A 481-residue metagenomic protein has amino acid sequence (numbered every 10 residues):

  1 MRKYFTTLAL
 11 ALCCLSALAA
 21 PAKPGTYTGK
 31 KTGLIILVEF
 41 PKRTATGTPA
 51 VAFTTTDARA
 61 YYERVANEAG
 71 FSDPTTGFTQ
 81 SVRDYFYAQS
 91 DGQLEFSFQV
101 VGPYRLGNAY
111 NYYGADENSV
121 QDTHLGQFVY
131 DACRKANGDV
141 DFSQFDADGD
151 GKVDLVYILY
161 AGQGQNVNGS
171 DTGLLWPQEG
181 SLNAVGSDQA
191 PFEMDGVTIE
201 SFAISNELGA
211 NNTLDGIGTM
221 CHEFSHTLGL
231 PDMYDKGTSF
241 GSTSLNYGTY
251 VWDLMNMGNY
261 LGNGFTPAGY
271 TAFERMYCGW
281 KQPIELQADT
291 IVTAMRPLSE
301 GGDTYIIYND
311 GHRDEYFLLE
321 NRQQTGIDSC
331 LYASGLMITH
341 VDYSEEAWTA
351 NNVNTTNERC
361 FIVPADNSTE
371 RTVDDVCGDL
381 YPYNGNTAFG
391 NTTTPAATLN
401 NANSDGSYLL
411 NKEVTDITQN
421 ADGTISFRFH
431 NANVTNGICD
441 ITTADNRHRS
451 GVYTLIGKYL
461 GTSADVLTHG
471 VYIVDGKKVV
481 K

Functional and structural regions predicted by a protein language model:
M1-Y4, A9, K481: Positively charged n-region of N-terminal signal peptides that target proteins for export
L10-A19: Hydrophobic h-region of N-terminal signal peptides that target proteins for export in Gram-negative bacteria
A20-T26, F429-T442: Low-complexity, Pro/Thr/Ser/Gly/Ala-rich linker/spacer regions in secreted, extracellular modular proteins
P24, T76-F192: Active-site-proximal segments of metallohydrolase catalytic domains
G33-L37, D154-Y160, G218-T219, S225-G229 (+3 more regions): Structural recognition of the beta-strand scaffold that forms the well-ordered cores of secreted hydrolase catalytic
L34, E39, A45-E95, V100 (+2 more regions): Non-catalytic C-terminal accessory/binding modules of secreted extracellular proteins
G209-R275: The catalytic-center signature of Zn2+-dependent metalloproteases
T435-K481: C-terminal outer-membrane/trafficking sorting elements
